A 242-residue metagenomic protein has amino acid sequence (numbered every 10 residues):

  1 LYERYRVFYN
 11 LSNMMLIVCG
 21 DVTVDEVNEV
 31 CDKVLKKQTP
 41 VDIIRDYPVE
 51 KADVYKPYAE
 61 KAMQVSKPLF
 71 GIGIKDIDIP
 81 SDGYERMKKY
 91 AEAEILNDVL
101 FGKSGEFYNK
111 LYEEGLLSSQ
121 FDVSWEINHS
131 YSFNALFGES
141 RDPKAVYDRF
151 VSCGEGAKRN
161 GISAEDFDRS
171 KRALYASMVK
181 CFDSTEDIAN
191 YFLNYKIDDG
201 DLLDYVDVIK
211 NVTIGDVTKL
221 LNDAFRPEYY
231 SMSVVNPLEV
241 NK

Functional and structural regions predicted by a protein language model:
L1-I43, G83, K88, N97 (+2 more regions): Charge-rich, well-structured scaffold segments of protease-associated domains
V41-E106: His/Glu-based metal-binding/catalytic segments typifying zinc-dependent metallopeptidases
